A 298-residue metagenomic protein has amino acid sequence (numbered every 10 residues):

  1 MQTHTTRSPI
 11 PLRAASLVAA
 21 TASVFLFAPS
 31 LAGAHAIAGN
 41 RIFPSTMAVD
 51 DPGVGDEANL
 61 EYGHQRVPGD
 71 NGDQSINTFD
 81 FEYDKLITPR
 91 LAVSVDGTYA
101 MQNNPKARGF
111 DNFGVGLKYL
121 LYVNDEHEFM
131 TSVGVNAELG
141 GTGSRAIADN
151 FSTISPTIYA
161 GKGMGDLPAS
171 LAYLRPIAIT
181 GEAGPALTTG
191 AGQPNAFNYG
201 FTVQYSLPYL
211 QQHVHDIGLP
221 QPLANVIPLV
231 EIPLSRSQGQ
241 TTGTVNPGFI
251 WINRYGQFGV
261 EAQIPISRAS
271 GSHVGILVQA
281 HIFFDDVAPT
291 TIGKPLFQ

Functional and structural regions predicted by a protein language model:
M1-A36, N40, V287-Q298: Cleavable N-terminal export/targeting peptides
G33-Q298: Transmembrane beta-barrel domains of Gram-negative outer membranes and organellar outer membranes
